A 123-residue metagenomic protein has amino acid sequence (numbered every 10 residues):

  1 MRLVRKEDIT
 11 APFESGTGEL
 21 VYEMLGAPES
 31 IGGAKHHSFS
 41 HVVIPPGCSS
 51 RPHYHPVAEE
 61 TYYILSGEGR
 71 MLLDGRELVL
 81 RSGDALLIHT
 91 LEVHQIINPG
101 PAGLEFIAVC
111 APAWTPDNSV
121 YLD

Functional and structural regions predicted by a protein language model:
M1-H37, Y121-D123: A short, N-terminal "cap"/entry segment at the start of jelly-roll beta-barrel domains of the cupin/DSBH fold
E23-P28, S40-H55: Conserved short histidine dyad/triad with adjacent acidic residue
G32-A34, S50-P56, I97-P99, S119: Short histidine-centered beta-strand/loop micro-motifs that create catalytic or ligand/metal-coordination sites
H41-V42, L87, A102-S119: A short hydrophobic beta-strand segment most commonly corresponding to one strand of the jelly-roll/cupin
P52, M71-L72, I88, H94-G100: Short beta-strand His + acidic residue motifs that chelate non-heme Fe in jelly-roll/DSBH and cupin folds
V57-A58, R76, E92-V93, A102: A generic "binding-loop/recognition-motif" signal
V57-E59, I64-G69: Glycine- and acidic-residue-biased ligand/ion/polar-headgroup-sensing regions
R76-L91: Short acidic-glycine-tyrosine-enriched beta hairpin
